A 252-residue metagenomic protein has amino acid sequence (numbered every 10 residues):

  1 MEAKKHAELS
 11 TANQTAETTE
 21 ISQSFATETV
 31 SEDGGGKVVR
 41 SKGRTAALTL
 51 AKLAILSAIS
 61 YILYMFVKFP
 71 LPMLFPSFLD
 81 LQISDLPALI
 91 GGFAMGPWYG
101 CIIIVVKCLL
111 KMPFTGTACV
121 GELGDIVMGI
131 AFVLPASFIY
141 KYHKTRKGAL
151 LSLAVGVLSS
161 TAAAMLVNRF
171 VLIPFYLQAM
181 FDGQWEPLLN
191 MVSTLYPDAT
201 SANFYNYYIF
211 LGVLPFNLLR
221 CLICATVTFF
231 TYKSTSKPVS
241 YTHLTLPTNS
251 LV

Functional and structural regions predicted by a protein language model:
E2-E8, I21-A94, W98-Y99, I103-V106 (+1 more regions): Hydrophobic transmembrane alpha-helices
K4, K68-Q82, T145-Y241: Membrane-embedded alpha-helical hairpins and interfacial helices in multi-pass inner-membrane proteins
S10-N13: Intrinsically disordered, low-complexity cytosolic terminal tails
F25-M65, I103, G124-I173, T228-F229: Short helix-perturbing small/polar motifs within transmembrane alpha-helices
Y61, L89-I90, L109-P113, L134 (+1 more regions): Alpha-helical transmembrane segments of multipass membrane proteins
Q82-P87, L123-A131, L222: Membrane-embedded alpha-helical segments of multi-pass membrane proteins, especially the transmembrane helices
T242-T248: Conserved small/polar residues in nucleotide/adenosyl-binding loops
L251-V252: N-terminal low-complexity segments that are often proline-rich with Ser/Thr-Pro
